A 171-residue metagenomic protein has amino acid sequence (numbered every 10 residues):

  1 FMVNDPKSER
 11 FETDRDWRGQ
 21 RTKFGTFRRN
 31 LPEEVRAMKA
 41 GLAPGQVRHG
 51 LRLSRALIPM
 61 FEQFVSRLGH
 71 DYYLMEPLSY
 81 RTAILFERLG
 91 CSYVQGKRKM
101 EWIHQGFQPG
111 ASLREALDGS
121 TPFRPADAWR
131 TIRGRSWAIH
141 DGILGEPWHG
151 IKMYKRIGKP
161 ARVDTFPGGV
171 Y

Functional and structural regions predicted by a protein language model:
F1-G90, V94, K99-F107: Acyl-donor binding region in acyl/amide transferases
E101-Y171: Intrinsically disordered, low-complexity, charge-dense segments enriched in Lys/Arg and Glu/Asp interspersed
